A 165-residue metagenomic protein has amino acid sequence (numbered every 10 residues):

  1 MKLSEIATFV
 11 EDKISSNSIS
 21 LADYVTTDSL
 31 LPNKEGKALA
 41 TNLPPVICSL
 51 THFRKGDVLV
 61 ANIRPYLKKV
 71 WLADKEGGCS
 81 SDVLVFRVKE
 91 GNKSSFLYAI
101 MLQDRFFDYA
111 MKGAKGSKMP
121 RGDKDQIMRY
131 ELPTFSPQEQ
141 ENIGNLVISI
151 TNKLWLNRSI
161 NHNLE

Functional and structural regions predicted by a protein language model:
M1-S16, P133, P137-E165: Non-catalytic DNA-recognition/assembly elements of restriction-modification systems
S4-K55: Sequence-specific dsDNA recognition surfaces
I19, S29-L30, E35-G36, W71-G77 (+3 more regions): Short capping/connector residues at structural and topological boundaries
T27, V88, L132: Active-site donor-binding loop signature of nucleotide-sugar glycosyltransferases
S49-T51, V58-D104: A short beta-sheet element
G77-V83, K115-G144, I148: A short glycine-rich beta-alpha junction/loop motif
K93-M128: Short, positively charged
